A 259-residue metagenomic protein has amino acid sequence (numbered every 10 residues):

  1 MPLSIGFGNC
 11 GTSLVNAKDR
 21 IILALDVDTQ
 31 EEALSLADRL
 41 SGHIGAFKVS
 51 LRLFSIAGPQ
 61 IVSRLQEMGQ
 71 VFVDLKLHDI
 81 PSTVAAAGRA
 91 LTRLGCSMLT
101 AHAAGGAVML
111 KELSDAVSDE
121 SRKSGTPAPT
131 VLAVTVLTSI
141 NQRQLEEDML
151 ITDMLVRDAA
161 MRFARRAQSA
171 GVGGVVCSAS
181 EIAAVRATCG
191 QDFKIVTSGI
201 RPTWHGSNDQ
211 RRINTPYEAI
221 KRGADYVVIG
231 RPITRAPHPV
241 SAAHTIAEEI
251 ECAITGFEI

Functional and structural regions predicted by a protein language model:
P2-D28, L34, G125, A183 (+3 more regions): N-terminal amphipathic alpha-helix/helix-capping segment at the start of soluble metabolic enzymes
A17-K18, T83-A87, T92-G173, S178-E181 (+2 more regions): Conserved anion-binding
D19-L25, F47-V49, V71-L75, L99-A101 (+4 more regions): Hydrophobic faces of well-ordered beta-strands that scaffold small-molecule active sites in alpha/beta enzyme cores
A37, V62, G88, L110 (+4 more regions): Generic hydrophobic/aromatic pocket-lining and core-packing "Φ" positions
A37-G42, Q60-M68, R89-R93, V117-T126 (+2 more regions): Acidic (Asp/Glu)-rich catalytic clusters
V49, P59, C177-A224, V228: A C-terminal functional module that forms or caps the active site or interfaces directly with catalytic machinery
M98-G106, P202, R212, P216 (+1 more regions): Glycine-rich phosphate-binding active-site loops on the catalytic face of alpha/beta enzymes
L110-A116, I233-F257: C-terminal helical cap(s) of enzyme catalytic domains, especially alpha/beta-barrels
